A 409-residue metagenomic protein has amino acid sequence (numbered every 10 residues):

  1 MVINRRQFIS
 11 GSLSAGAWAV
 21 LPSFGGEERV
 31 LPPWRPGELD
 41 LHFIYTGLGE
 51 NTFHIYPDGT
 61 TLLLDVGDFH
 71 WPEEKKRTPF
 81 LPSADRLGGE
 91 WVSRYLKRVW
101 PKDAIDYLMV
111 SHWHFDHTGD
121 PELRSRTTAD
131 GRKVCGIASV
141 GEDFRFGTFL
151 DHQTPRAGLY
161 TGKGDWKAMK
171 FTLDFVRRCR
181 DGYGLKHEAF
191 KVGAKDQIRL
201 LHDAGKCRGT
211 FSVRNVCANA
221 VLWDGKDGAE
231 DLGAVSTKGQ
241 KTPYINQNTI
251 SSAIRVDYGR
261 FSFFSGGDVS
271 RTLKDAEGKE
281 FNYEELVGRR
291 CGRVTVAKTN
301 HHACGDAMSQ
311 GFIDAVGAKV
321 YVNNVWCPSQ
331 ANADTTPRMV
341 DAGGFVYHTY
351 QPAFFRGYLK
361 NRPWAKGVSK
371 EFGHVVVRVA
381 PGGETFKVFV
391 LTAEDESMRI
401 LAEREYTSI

Functional and structural regions predicted by a protein language model:
M1-N4: N-terminal secretory signal peptides
R6-Q7, A303: Hydrophobic alpha-helical segments, especially transmembrane helices and their immediate juxtamembrane helical caps
Q7-E27: N-terminal export signals
E27-L39, T46, Y95, K102 (+4 more regions): Flexible, acidic/histidine-containing loops and adjacent segments that form or flank the divalent-metal
F43-G141, N219-D334: Active-site-proximal loop/helix segments of hydrolase catalytic cores
A333-T336, L359-N361: Short secondary-structure transition/capping segments
T336-F345: Active-site-adjacent alpha-helix of alpha/beta-hydrolase-fold enzymes
